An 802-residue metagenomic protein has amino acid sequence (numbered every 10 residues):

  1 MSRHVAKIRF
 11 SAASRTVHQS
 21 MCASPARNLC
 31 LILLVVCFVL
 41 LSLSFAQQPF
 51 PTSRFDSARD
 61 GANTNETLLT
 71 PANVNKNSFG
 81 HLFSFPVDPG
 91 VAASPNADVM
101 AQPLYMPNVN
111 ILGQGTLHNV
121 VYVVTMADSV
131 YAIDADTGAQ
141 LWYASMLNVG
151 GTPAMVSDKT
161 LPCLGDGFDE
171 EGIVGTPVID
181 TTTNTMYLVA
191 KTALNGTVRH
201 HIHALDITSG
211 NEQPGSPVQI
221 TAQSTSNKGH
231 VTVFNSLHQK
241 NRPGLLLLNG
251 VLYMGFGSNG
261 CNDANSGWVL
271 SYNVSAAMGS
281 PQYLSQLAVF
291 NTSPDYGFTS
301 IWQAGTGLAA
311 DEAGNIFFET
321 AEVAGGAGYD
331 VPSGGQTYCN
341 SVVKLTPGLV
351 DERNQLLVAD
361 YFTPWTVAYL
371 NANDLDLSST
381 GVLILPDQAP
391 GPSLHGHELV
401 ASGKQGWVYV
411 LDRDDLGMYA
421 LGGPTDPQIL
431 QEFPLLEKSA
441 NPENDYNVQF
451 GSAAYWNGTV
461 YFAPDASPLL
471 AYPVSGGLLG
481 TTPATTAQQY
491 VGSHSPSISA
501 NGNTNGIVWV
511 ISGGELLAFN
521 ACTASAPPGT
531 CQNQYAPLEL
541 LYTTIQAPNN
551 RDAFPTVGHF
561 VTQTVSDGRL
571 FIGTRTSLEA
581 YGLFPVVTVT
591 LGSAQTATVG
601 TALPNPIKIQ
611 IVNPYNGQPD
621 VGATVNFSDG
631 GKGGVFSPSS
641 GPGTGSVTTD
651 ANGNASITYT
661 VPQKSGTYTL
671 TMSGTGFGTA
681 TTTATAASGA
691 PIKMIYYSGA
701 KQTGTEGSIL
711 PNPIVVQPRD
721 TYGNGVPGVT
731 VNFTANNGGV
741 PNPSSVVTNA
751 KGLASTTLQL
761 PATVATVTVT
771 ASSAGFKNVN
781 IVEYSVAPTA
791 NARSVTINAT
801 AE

Functional and structural regions predicted by a protein language model:
M1-A26: N-terminal secretory signal peptides that target proteins for export/translocation
C30-S42: Bacterial N-terminal signal peptides
S44-A46: Boundary at the C-terminal end of the N-terminal hydrophobic targeting segment
Q48-T346, E352, V358-Q388, G396-Y419 (+4 more regions): Mobile, glycine-rich extracellular loop/lid and propeptide segments that shape or gate substrate/ligand access
D56-S57, G138, T523-A524, G631-G634 (+1 more regions): Acidic glycine-/aspartate-rich tracts in secreted/extracellular proteins
F433-Q449, T485-S495, T530-S566: Conserved blade-ending motifs and adjacent loop-strand segments that build the rim/top face of beta-propeller domains
T481-L517, S525-A536, L540: Generic long, charged, amphipathic alpha-helical segments
F584-E802: The feature marks long extracellular or luminal low-complexity segments
